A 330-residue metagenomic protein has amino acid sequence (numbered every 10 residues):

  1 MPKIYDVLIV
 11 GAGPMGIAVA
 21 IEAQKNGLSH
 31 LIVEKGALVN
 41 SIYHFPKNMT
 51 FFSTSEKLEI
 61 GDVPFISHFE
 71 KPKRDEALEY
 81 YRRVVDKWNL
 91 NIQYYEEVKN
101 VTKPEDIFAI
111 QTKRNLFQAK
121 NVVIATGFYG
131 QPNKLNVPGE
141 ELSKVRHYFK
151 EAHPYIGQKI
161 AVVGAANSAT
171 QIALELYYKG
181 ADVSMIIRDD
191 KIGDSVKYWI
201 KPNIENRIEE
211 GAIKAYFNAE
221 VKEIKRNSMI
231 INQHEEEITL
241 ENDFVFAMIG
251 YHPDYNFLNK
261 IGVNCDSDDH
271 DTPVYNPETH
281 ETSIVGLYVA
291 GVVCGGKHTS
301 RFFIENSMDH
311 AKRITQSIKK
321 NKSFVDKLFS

Functional and structural regions predicted by a protein language model:
P2-M15, Q158-V163: Beta1/beta-strand and adjacent pyrophosphate-binding region of the FAD-binding site in flavoprotein oxidoreductases
Y5, A12-L90, L174-Y198, S267-D268: Beta1-alpha1 glycine-rich phosphate/pyrophosphate-binding loop at the start of Rossmann-like nucleotide-binding domains
A12, T126-G127, I249-G250: Glycine-rich, N-terminal phosphate-binding loop of Rossmann-like dinucleotide-binding domains
N89-T102, I107-I110, L116-Q118, Y178-H270 (+1 more regions): A Rossmann-like FAD-binding core segment of flavoenzymes
V122, D243-F246, L287-Y288: AMP-binding/adenylate-forming core of the ANL superfamily
T126-K179, D269-E278: Glycine-rich dinucleotide-binding loop and its adjacent helix/turn
E140-P154, Y251-R301: FAD-site-proximal beta/loop scaffold in flavoenzymes
G291-S330: A conserved FAD-binding loop/helix module that cradles the flavin
